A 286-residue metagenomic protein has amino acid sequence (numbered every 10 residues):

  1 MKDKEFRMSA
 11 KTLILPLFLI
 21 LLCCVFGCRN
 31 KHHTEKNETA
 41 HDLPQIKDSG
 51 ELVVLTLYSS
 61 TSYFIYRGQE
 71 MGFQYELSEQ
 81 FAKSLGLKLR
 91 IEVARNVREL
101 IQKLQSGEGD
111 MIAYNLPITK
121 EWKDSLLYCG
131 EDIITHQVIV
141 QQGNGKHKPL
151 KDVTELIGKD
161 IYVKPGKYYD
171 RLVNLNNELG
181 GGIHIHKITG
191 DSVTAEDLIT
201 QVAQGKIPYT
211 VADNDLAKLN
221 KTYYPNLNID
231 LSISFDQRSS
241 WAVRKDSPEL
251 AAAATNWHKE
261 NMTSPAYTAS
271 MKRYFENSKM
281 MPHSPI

Functional and structural regions predicted by a protein language model:
M1-A10: N-terminal secretory signal peptides that target proteins for export/translocation
C24-G27: C-terminal motif of bacterial Sec signal peptides marking the signal peptidase cleavage site
R29-N37, Y75-S84, G143-Y169, N214 (+1 more regions): Extended ligand-binding regions for polar small-molecule ligands
H32-D124, H186-V193, A254, I286: Extracytoplasmic small-molecule ligand-binding "clamshell" domains of the periplasmic binding protein/Venus flytrap
L52, L87-K88, Q105-Y114, K159-I161 (+3 more regions): Alpha-to-beta junction loops
V53-T61, R67-K83, P117, V138-V193 (+1 more regions): Bilobed "Venus flytrap"/periplasmic-binding protein-like clamshell domains and structurally analogous long
L57-S59, E131-Q141, D191, A195-E196 (+3 more regions): Periplasmic-binding protein-like
R98, Y114-S125, V173-E178, T200-F235: A ligand-binding cleft/hinge motif common to bilobed small-molecule-binding domains
